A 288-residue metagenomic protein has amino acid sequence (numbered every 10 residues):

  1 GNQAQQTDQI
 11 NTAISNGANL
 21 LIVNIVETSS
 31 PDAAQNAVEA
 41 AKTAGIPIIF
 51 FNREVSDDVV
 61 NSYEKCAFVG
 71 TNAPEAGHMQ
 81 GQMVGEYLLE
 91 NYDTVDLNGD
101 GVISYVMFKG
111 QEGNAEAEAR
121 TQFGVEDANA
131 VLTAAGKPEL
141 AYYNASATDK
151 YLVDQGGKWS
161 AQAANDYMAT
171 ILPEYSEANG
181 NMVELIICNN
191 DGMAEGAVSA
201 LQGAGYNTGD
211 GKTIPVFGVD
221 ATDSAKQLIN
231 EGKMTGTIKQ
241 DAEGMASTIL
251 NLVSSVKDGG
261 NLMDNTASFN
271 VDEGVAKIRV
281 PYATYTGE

Functional and structural regions predicted by a protein language model:
G1-A4, V26-S30, E54-D58, P74-E75 (+5 more regions): Solvent-exposed loop/turn segments at secondary-structure junctions within structured extracellular/periplasmic domains
G1-N16, I25: Early extracytoplasmic/lumenal segment of secretory-pathway proteins
Q6, F68-D100, A119, A161-M168 (+2 more regions): Hydrophobic alpha-helical segments within soluble ligand-binding/sensing domains
N11, L20, V26-T43, I48 (+2 more regions): Hydrophobic alpha-helical
A37-E75, D93-V102, T222-N230, M234: Flexible loop/hinge segments that line or gate small-molecule binding clefts
A76-Q80, A115-Y143, A147, A163 (+2 more regions): Short, solvent-exposed amphipathic alpha-helices that sit in or adjacent to ligand/effector-binding or catalytic
D93-G99, N129, T133-V153, N207-D210 (+2 more regions): Surface-exposed intrinsically disordered loops and tails
G99-E112, E116, A128, D241-E288: Hinge/cleft segment of the Venus flytrap/periplasmic-binding protein
